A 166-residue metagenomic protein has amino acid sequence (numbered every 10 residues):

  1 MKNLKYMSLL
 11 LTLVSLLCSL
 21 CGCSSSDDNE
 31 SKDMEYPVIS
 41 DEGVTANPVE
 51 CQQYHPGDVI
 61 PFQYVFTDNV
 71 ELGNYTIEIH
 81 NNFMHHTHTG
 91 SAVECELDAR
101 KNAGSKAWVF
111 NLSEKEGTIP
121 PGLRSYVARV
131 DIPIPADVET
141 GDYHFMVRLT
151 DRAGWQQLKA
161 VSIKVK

Functional and structural regions predicted by a protein language model:
M1-C23: Sec-dependent bacterial lipoprotein signal peptides
L16-A46: Bacterial Sec-dependent N-terminal signal peptides
T45-Y54: Short beta-strand segments of immunoglobulin-like
Q52, I60-E71, N81-F83, D151: Extracellular acidic, Ser/Thr/Pro-rich low-complexity tracts
K106-D131: Aromatic sugar-binding surface patches on proteins that engage polysaccharides or sugar-phosphate polymers
A136-G141: Surface-exposed, short loops/turns at beta-strand junctions within beta-sandwich domains
V147-L149: Conserved structural position at the C-terminal beta-strand of extracellular beta-sandwich adhesion modules
L158-K166: C-terminal edge beta-strand
